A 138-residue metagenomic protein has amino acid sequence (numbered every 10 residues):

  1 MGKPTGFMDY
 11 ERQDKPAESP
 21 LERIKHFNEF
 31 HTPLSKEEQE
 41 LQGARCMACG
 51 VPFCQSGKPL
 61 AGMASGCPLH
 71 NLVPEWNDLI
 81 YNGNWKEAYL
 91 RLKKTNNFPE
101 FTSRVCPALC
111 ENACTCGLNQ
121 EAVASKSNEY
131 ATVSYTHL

Functional and structural regions predicted by a protein language model:
M1-T32, K36-A44: Iron-sulfur (Fe-S) cluster-binding modules
M8-E11, L21, K25, Q55-W85 (+1 more regions): Iron-sulfur (Fe-S) cluster-binding segments and ferredoxin-like electron-carrier domains, especially [2Fe-2S]
T32-A61, W85-L109: Immediate flanking context of iron-sulfur cluster ligation sites
Y135-H137: Conserved small/polar residues in nucleotide/adenosyl-binding loops
